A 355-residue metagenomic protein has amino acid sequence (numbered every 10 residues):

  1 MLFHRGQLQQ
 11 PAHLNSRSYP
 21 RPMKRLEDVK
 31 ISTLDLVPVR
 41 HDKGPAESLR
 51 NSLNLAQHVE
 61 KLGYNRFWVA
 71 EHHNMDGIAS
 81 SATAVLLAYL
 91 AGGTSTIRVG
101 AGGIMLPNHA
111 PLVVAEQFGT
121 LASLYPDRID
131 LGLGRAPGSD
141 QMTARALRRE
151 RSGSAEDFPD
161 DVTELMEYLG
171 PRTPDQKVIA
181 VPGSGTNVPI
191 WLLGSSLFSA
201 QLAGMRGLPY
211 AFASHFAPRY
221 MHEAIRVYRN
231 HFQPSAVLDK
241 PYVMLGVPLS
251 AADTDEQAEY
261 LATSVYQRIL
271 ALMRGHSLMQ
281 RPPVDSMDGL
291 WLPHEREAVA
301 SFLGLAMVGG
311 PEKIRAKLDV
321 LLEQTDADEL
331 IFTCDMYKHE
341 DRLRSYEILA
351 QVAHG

Functional and structural regions predicted by a protein language model:
H13-T94: N-terminal beta1-alpha1-beta2 module of alpha/beta enzyme domains
R21-E27, R145, R151-I179, Y220-A327: An alpha-helical appendage that flanks or caps ligand/catalytic pockets
K24-L26, L87-S95, A122-R128, G204 (+2 more regions): Acidic (Asp/Glu)-rich catalytic clusters
E27-P45, P107-G170, Y210: Flexible, glycine-rich active-site loops centered on histidine and acidic residues that chelate a metal or position
I31, G63, E71, L90 (+5 more regions): Conserved, mostly hydrophobic/aromatic
I31-D35, F67-V69, V99-A101, I129-L133 (+4 more regions): Hydrophobic faces of well-ordered beta-strands that scaffold small-molecule active sites in alpha/beta enzyme cores
D35-R50, I104-P111, N187-G194, F302-G309: Active-site mouth loops of central-metabolism enzymes
A200, G204-F216, I225: A conserved active-site cap/scaffold subdomain adjacent to cofactor or substrate pockets
